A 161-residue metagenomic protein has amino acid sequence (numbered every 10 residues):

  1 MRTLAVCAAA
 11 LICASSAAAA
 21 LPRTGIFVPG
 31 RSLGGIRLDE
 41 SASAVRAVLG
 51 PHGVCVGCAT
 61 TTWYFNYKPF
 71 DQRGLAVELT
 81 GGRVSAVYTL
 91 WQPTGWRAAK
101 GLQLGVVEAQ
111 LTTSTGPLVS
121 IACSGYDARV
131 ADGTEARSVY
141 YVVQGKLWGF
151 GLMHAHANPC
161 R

Functional and structural regions predicted by a protein language model:
M1-L4: Positively charged n-region of N-terminal signal peptides that target proteins for export
V6-A14: Bacterial N-terminal signal peptides
S16-A19: Sec/Tat signal peptide C-region and signal peptidase I cleavage site
P22-I26, S85-T89: Eukaryote-biased recognition of intrinsically disordered, low-complexity regulatory segments
P22-R23, N66, W96, D132: Short, surface-exposed, charged/polar-biased interaction segments
P29-I36, G95-L102: Second-shell loop/turn segments in exported
E40-R83, Q103-R161: A cross-family detector of function-defining hotspots
W91-P93: Extracellular beta-rich ligand/substrate-recognition surface
